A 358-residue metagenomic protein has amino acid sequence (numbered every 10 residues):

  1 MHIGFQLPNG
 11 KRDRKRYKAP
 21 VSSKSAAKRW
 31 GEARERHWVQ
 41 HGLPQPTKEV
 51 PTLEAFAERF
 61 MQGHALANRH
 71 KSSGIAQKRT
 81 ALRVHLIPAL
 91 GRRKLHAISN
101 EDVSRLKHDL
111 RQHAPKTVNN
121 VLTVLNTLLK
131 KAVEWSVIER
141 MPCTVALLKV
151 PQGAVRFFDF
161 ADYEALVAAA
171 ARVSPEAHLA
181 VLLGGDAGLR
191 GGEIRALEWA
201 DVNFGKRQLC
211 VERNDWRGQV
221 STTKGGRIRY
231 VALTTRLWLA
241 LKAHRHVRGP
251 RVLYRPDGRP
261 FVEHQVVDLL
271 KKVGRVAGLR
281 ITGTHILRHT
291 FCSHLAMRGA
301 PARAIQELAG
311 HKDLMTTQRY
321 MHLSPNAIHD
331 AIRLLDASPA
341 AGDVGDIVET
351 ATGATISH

Functional and structural regions predicted by a protein language model:
F5-S104, V252-L253, G258: N-terminal DNA-binding module of tyrosine recombinases/phage integrases
P20, A196-V202, Q306-K312, M321-H322: A short, basic/aromatic helix-end/turn motif that makes direct DNA contacts
K48-E49, H96, R140, P151 (+8 more regions): Major-groove DNA-contacting interfaces characterized by cationic-aromatic clusters
A81-H85, R92-H108, Q112-V145, R190-G192 (+1 more regions): N-terminal DNA-binding recognition helix of tyrosine site-specific recombinases/integrases
P115, E164-H178, A187, V231 (+5 more regions): Short, basic (Lys/Arg/His-rich) helix/loop patches that form interaction surfaces in the mid-to-C-terminal regions
P115-T123, E134-L197, G205, W216-R217 (+4 more regions): Basic, Lys/Arg- and aromatic-enriched nucleic-acid-binding interface segment
K206, W216-Y230, T235-L237, P256-D257 (+1 more regions): C-terminal secondary-structure termini that scaffold catalytic or DNA-interacting sites
D215-R217, W238, A302, A309-D336: Catalytic-site neighborhood detector that most strongly recognizes the C-terminal catalytic loop/helix of tyrosine
